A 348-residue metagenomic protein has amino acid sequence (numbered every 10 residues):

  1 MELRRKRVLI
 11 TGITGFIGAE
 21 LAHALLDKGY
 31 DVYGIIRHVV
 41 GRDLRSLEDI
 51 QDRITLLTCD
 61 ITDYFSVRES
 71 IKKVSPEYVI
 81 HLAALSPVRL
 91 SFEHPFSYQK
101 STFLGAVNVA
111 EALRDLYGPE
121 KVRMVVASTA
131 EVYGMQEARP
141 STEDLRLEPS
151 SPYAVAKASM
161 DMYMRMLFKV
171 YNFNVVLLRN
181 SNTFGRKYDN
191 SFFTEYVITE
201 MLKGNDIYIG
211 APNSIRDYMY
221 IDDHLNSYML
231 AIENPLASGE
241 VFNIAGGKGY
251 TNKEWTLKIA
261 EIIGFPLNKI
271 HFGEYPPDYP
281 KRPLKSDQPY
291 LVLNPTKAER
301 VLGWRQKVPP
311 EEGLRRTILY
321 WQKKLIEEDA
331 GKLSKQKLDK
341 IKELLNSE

Functional and structural regions predicted by a protein language model:
M1-T183, K340-L344, E348: N-terminal Rossmann-like NAD(P)+-binding domain of SDR-like oxidoreductases, especially those catalyzing
D27, M201-E348: C-terminal substrate-binding subdomain of Rossmann-fold SDR/epimerase-dehydratase oxidoreductases
H38, N182-G185, S214-I215, G246: Short histidine/acidic/glycine/proline-rich micro-motifs that form metal- and phosphate-coordinating active-site loops
S70-V74, A112, E200, S227 (+1 more regions): CheY-like receiver
K73, L82, K187, E200-M201 (+1 more regions): Conserved catalytic core of Hanks-type protein kinase domains
V125, Q136-E137, N172, Y188 (+2 more regions): Proline-centered turn/helix-capping motifs that create local helix->coil transitions or kinks
R139, N190-I198: A glycine/serine/threonine-rich, flexible loop-to-helix segment that serves as the NAD(P) cofactor-binding "lid"
S159-L167, V197, W255, I259: Hydrophobic alpha-helix immediately C-terminal to the catalytic Tyr-X-X-X-Lys motif of short-chain
